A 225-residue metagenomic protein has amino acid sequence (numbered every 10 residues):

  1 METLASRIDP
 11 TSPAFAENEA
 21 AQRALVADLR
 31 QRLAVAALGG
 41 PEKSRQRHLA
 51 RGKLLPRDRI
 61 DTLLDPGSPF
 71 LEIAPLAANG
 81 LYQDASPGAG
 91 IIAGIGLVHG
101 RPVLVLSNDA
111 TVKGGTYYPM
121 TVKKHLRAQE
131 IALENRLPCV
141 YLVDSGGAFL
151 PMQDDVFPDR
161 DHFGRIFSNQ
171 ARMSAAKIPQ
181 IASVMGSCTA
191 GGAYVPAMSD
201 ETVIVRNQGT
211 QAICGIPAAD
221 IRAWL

Functional and structural regions predicted by a protein language model:
M1-H99: N-terminal amphipathic, basic-rich helices that act as targeting or association modules
V26, P119-L126, F163, V195: Amphipathic alpha-helical transducer elements in NTP-driven molecular machines
L55, A132-R136, V143: Hydrophobic alpha-helical segments characteristic of transmembrane helices in integral membrane transporters
A85-E130, E134-N135: Glycine-rich active-site/cofactor-binding loop and its immediate structural neighborhood
V105-L106, P138-D144: Short beta-strand segments at enzyme active-site cores
R136-P138, P179: Loop/turn elements at helix/coil->beta-strand transitions in domains of secreted/extracellular proteins
V143-L225: Conserved catalytic cores of soluble enzyme domains, especially glycine-rich substrate-binding beta-alpha loops
